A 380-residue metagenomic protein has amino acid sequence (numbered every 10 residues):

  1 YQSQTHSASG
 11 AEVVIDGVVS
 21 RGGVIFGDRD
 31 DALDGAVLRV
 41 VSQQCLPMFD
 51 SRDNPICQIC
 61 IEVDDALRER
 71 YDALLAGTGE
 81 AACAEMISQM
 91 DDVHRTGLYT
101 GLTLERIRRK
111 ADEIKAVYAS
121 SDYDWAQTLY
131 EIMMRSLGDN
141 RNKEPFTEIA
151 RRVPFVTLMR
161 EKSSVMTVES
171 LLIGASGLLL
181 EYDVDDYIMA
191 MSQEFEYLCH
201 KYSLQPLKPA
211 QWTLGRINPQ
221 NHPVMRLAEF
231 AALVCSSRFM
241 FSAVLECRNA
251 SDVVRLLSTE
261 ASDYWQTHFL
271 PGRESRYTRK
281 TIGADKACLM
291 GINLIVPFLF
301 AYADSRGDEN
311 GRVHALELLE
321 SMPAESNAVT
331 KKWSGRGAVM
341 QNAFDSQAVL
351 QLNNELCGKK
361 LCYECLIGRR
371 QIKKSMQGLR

Functional and structural regions predicted by a protein language model:
Y1-S3, S7-V19, L38: Conserved catalytic cores of phosphodiester-cleaving nucleases, focusing on short active-site segments
Q2, G22-D30, Q44-S51, S120 (+1 more regions): Catalytic micro-motifs at enzyme active sites that drive phosphoryl/nucleotidyl and oxygen chemistry
S7-A11, D34-A36, C57, Y363: Structural beta-strand/beta-sheet cores of well-ordered domains, especially the beta-sheet scaffolds that support
A8-E12, G22-I25, C60-I61: Short amphipathic beta-strand/extended segments with alternating polar/hydrophobic composition
V14-V18, Q43, D64, R370: An acidic- and aromatic-residue-enriched active-site/binding cleft used to recognize and process polar
A32, A36-T167: Internal, well-ordered alpha/beta segment that forms a basic, Gly-enriched binding/recognition surface
T103-Q347: Hydrophobic, aromatic-lined core segments that form the binding pocket/scaffold for planar heteroaromatic ligands
G335-R380: Acidic, carboxylate-rich catalytic segments that either coordinate divalent cations
